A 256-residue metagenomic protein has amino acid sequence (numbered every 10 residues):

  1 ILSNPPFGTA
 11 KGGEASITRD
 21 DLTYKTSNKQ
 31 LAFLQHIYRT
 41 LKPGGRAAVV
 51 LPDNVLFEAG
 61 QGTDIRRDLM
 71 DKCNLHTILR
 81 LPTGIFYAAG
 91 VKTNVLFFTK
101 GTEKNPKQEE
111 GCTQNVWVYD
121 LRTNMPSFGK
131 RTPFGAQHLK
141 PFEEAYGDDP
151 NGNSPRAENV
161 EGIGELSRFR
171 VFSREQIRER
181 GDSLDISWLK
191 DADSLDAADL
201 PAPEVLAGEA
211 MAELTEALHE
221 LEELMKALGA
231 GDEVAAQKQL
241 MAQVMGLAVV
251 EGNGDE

Functional and structural regions predicted by a protein language model:
L2-E256: A conserved structural/catalytic subdomain of Rossmann-like adenosyl-cofactor enzymes
